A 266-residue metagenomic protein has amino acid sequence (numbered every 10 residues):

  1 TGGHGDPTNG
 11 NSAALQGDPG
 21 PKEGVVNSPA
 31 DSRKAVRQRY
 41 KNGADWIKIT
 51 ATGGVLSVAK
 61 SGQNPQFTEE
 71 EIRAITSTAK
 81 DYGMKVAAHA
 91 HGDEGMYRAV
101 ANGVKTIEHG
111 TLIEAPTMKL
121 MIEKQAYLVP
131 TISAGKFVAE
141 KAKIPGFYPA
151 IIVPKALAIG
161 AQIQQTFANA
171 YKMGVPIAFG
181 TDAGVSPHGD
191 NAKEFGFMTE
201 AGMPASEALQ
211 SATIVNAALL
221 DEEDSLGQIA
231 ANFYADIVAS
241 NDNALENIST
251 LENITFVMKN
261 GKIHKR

Functional and structural regions predicted by a protein language model:
T1-M84, T117-K119, K124-F137, K141-P145: Divalent-metal coordination cores built from histidine and acidic residues
G3, P7, S57-A59, M96-N102 (+5 more regions): Histidine/acidic-residue-rich catalytic or RNA/ligand-binding cores of hydrolases and nuclease-related proteins
R37, R73, S77, Y97-V100 (+4 more regions): Alpha-helical segments flanking ligand/cofactor-binding loops in enzyme cores
I47-I49, V86-A88, I107-E108, L128-P130 (+1 more regions): Hydrophobic faces of well-ordered beta-strands that scaffold small-molecule active sites in alpha/beta enzyme cores
T52, H91-D93, L112, T131-G135 (+1 more regions): Active-site beta-loop-alpha junctions enriched in small/polar residues
D81-K85, Y148-I151, L157-A244: His/Asp/Glu-enriched, well-ordered alpha-helical/loop segment that forms or immediately abuts the divalent-metal
A101-T106, I122-L128, G146-P149, G174-P176 (+1 more regions): Glycine-enriched alpha-helix->loop->beta-strand junction motifs that scaffold or abut catalytic
